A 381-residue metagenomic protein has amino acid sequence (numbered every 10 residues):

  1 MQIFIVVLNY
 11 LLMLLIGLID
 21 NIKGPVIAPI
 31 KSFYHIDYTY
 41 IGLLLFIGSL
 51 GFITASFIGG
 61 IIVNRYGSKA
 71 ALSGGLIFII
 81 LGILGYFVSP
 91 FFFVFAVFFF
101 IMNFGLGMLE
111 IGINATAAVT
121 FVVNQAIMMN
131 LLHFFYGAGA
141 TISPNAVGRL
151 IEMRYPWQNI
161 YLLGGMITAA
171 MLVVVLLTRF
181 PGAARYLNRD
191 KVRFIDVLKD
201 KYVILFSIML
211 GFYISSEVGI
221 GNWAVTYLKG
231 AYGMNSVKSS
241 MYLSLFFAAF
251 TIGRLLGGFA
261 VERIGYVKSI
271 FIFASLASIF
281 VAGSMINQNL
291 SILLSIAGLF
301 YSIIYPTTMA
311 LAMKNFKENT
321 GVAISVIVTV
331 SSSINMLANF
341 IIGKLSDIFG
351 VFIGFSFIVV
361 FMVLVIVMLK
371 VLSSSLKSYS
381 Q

Functional and structural regions predicted by a protein language model:
F4-I36, N114, I220-V225: Extracytoplasmic
K23-G24, K201-T251: Extracytoplasmic gate region of multi-pass secondary transporters
H35, G67, V88-F93, V122 (+4 more regions): Helix-breaking motifs and short loop linkers at transmembrane-helix boundaries and internal kinks in secondary membrane
T54-F93: Conserved MFS/SLC helix-loop-helix module at the cytosolic interface between two early adjacent transmembrane helices
A55-G67, G253-G265, S346-D347: Helix-to-loop junctions at the C-terminal end of transmembrane segments in multipass secondary transporters
F98-F135: Cytoplasmic helix-loop-helix junction between adjacent transmembrane helices in 12-TM secondary transporters
V123-N124, M128-A183: Helix-loop-helix hairpin linking two adjacent transmembrane segments in secondary transporters
I264-T308: C-terminal transmembrane helical hairpin of 12-TM major facilitator-type secondary transporters
